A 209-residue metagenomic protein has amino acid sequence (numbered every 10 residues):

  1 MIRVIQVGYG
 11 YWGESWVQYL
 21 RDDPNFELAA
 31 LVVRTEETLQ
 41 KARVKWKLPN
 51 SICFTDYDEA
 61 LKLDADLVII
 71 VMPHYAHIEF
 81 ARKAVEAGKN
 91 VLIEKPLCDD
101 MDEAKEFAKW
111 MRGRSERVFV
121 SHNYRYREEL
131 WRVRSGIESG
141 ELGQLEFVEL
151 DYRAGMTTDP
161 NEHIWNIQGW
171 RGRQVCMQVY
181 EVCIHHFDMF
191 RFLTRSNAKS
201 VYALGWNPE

Functional and structural regions predicted by a protein language model:
M1-K47: N-terminal Rossmann-like dinucleotide-binding module
S15, K41, E59, L67 (+4 more regions): Alpha-helical elements of Rossmann-like donor-binding domains used by nucleotide-donor carbohydrate transfer enzymes
A30, L67, F147: Short, Asp-centered acidic motifs that coordinate Mg2+ and/or phosphate in catalytic or ligand-binding sites
E37, L48-W110: Beta-loop-alpha module in the N-terminal Rossmann-like domain of NAD(P)-dependent dehydrogenases, especially those
T55, I93, V120-H122, Y202-G205: Short loop/edge segments at beta-strand edges and connector loops that shape dinucleotide/nucleotide cofactor-binding
E106-Y124, Q144-V148: Rossmann-fold dehydrogenase core element
Y124-E209: Predominantly a Rossmann-like dinucleotide-binding segment in NAD(P)-dependent oxidoreductases
